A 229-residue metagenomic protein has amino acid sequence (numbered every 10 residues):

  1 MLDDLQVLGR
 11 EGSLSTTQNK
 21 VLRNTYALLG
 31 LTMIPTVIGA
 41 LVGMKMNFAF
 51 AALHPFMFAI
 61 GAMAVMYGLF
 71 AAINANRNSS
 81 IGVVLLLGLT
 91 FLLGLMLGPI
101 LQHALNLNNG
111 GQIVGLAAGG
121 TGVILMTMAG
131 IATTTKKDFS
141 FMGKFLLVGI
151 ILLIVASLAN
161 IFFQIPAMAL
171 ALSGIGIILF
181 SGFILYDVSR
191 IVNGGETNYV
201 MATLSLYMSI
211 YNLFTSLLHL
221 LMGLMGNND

Functional and structural regions predicted by a protein language model:
M1-D229: A hydrophobic alpha-helical transmembrane-helix feature that marks the membrane cores and membrane-interface segments
